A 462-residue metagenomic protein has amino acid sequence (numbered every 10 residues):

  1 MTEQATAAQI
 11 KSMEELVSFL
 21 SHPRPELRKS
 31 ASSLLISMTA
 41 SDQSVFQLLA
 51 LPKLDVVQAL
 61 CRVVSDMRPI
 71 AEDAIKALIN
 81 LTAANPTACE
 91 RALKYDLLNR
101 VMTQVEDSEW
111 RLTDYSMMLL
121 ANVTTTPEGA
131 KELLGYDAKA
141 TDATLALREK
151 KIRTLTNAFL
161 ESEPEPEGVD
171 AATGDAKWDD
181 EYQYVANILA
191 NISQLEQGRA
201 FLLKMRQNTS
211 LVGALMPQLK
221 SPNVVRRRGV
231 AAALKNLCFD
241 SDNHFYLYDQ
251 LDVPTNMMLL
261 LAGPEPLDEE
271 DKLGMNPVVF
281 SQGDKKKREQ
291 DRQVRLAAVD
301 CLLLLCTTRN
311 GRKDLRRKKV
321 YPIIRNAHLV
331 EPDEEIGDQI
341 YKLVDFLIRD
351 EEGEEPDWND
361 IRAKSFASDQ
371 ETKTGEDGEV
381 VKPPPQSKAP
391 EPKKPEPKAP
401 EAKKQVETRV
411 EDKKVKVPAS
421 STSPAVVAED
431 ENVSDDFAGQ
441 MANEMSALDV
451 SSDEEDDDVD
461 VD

Functional and structural regions predicted by a protein language model:
M1-E15, P23, R28-D42, P266 (+4 more regions): Intrinsically disordered, low-complexity regulatory regions of large eukaryotic scaffold/signaling proteins
T2-A59, V63, M67, A71-D73 (+7 more regions): Elongated alpha-helical scaffolds that mediate protein-protein interactions in large eukaryotic proteins, primarily
A8-S12, L49-A59, A92-V101, L134-E161 (+7 more regions): Alpha-helical scaffold repeats of the Armadillo/HEAT/TPR superfamily
E14-L16, R153-D179, L261-Q293, I336 (+1 more regions): Acidic, Ser/Thr- and Gly/Pro-rich intrinsically disordered linkers and low-complexity segments that flank or connect
P23-R24, D66-R68, S108-E109, W178 (+4 more regions): Short inter-helical turns and helix N-cap capping residues of alpha-solenoid HEAT/ARM repeat scaffolds
S30, A59, D73, R91 (+12 more regions): Alpha-solenoid helical repeat scaffolds
L34-A40, A74-A83, Q104, S116-E128 (+4 more regions): Hydrophobic residues within the alpha-helices of tandem HEAT/HEAT-like
Y184, I192-Y248, V253-L259, G263 (+1 more regions): Non-catalytic interaction/regulatory modules that flank or connect domains
